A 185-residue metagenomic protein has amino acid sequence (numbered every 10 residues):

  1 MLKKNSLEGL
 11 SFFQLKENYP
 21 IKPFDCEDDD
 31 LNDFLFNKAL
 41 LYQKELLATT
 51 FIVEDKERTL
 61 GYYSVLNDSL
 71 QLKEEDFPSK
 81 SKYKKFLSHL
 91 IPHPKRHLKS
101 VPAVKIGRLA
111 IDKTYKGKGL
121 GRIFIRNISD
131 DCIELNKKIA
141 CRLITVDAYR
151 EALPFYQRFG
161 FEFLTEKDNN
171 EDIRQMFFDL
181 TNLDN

Functional and structural regions predicted by a protein language model:
L2-L41, E45, T50-I52: Short amphipathic alpha-helix that is part of the acyltransferase structural core
L47-S64, P78-K80: Conserved beta-hairpin
A48-I52, Y62, A103, R108 (+1 more regions): Short hydrophobic/aromatic beta-strand element in the GNAT-like acyltransferase core that lines or flanks the acyl-donor
S64-R108: Conserved acyl-donor/pantetheine-binding loop and adjacent beta-alpha core of acyl/acetyltransferases and related
G107-G117: A short, internal acetyl-CoA/4′-phosphopantetheine-binding micro-motif in the GNAT/acyltransferase core
G117-D131: Conserved acetyl-CoA-binding loop-helix of GNAT-fold acetyltransferases
I125, C132-A148: Conserved GNAT acetyl-CoA-binding A-motif
I139, A148-E166: Conserved active-site alpha-helix within GNAT-family acetyltransferase domains
